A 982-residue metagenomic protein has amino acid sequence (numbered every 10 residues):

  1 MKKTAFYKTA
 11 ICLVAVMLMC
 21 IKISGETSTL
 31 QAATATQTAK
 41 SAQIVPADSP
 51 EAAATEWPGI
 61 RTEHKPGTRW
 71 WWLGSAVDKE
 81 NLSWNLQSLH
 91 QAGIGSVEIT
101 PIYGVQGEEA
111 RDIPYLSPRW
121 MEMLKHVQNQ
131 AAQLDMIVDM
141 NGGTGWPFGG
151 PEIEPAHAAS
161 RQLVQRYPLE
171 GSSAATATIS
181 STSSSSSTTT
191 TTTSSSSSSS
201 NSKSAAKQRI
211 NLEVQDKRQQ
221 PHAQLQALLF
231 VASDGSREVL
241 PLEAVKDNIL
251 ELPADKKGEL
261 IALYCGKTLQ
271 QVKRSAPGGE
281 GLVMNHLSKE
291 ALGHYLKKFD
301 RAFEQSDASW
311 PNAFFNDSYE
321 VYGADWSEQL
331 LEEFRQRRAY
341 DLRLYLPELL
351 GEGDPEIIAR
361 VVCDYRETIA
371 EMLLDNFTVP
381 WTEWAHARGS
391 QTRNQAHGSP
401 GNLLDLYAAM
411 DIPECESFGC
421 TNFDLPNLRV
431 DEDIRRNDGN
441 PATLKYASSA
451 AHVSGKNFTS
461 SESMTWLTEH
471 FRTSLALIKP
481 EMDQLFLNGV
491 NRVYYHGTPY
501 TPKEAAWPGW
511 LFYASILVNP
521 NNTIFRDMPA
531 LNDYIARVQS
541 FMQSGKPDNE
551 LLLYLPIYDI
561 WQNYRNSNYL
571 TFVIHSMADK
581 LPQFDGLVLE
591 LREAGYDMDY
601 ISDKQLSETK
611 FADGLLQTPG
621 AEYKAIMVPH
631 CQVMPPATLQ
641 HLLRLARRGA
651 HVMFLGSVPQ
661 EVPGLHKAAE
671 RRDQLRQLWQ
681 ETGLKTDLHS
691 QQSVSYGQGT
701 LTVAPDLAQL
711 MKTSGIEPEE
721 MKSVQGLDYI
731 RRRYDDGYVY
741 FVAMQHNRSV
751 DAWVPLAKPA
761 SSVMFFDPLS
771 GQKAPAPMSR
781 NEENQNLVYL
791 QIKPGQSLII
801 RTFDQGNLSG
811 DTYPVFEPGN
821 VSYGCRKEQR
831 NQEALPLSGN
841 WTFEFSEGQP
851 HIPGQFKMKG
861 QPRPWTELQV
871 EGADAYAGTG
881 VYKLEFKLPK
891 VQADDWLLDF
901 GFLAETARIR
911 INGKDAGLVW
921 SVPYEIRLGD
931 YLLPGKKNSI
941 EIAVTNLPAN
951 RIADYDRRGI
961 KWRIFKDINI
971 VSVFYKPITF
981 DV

Functional and structural regions predicted by a protein language model:
A10-K22: Bacterial N-terminal signal peptides
S49-S96: Mature N-terminal segment immediately following signal peptide/propeptide cleavage in secreted/periplasmic
L82-S83, S96, I113-W146, E152-I153 (+7 more regions): Carbohydrate-binding surfaces of carbohydrate-active enzymes
I102-S187, N201-L242, L252, L260-G266 (+2 more regions): Acidic/aromatic-lined carbohydrate-recognition and catalytic surfaces of CAZymes acting on diverse glycans
D216-E304, R780-E833: Extended acidic/polar, glycine-enriched regions that form or flank non-catalytic beta-rich accessory modules
L269, G806-L808, T945-D954: Short acidic/polar inter-strand loop motif in beta-rich domains
P755, F886-N912, V919, I940-V944: Aromatic-lined ligand-binding clefts that engage carbohydrates, nucleic acids, or primary amines
I926-K937, A943-P948: Short, surface-exposed tryptophan/glycine-enriched loops that mediate extracellular molecular recognition
